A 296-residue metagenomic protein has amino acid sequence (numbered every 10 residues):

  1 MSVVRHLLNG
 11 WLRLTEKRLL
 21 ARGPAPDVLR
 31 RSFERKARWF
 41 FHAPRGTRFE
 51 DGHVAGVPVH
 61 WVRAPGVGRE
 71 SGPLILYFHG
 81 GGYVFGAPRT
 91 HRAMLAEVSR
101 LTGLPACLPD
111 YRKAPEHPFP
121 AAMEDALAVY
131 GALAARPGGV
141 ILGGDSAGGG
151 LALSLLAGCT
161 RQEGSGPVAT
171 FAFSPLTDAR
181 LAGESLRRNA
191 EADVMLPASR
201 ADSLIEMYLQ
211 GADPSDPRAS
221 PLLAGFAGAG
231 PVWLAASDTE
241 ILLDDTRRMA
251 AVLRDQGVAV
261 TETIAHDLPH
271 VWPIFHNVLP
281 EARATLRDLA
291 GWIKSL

Functional and structural regions predicted by a protein language model:
M1-V67: A glycine/proline-hinged amphipathic helix-loop "lid/cap" segment that gates access to hydrophobic ligand pockets
E50, V57-H60, A64-L296: Alpha/beta-hydrolase superfamily serine-hydrolase fold, recognizing
